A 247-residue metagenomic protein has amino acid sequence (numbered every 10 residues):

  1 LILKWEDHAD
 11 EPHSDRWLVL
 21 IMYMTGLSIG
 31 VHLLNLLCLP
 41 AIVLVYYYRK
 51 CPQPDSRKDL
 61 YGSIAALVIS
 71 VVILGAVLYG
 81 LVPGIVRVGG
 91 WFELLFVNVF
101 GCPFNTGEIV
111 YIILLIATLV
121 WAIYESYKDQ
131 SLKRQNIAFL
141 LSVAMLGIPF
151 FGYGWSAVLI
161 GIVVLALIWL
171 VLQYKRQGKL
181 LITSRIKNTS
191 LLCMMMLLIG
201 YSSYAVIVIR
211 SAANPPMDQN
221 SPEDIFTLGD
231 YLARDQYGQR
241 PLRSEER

Functional and structural regions predicted by a protein language model:
L1-W17, L44-R57, V120-R134: Membrane-interface transmembrane helices that cradle and orient dolichyl/undecaprenyl
H8-G26, D55-V72, L132-A144: Short hydrophobic alpha-helices at membrane interfaces in multi-pass membrane enzymes
M24-V31, V72, F150-G154: Transmembrane helix irregularities
H32, L74-V77, M194-N214: Transmembrane signal-anchor helices characteristic of membrane glycosylation enzymes that use polyprenol
L34-Y46, G80, G84, V158-V164: Transmembrane-embedded, aromatic-rich helix segments that form part of the hydrophobic channel/pocket engaging
A76-I109, I137-G161, I209-Y231: Membrane-interfacial interhelical loops
L115-Q135, W155-C193: Cytosolic-side transmembrane helix boundary signature
E246-R247: Conserved small/polar residues in nucleotide/adenosyl-binding loops
